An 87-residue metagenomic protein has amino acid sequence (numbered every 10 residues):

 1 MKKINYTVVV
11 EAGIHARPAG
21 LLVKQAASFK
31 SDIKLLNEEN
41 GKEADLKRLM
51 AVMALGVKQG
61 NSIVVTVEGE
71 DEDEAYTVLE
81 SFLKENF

Functional and structural regions predicted by a protein language model:
M1-K3, D32-I33, V78: A short alpha-helix capping/helix-coil boundary motif
M1-N5, S62-V64: Intrinsic-disorder/low-complexity, polar/charged segments enriched in Ser/Thr/Lys/Arg/Asp/Glu/Gln
T7-L46, M50-Q59: Compact, glycine-rich, soluble single-domain proteins
M53-F87: C-terminal structural segments of small proteins and small subunits
